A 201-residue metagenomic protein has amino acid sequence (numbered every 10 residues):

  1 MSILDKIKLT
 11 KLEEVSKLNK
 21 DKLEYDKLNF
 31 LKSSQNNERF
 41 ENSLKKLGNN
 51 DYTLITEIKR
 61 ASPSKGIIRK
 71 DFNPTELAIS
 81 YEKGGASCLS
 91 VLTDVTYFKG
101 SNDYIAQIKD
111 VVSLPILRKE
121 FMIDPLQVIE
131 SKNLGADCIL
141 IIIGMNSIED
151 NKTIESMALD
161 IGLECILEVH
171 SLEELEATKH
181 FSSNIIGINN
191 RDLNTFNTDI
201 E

Functional and structural regions predicted by a protein language model:
S2-R69: An N-cap/entry alpha-helix motif that binds or orients negatively charged groups
K45-G48, E82-K83, A106-D110, K132 (+1 more regions): Acidic (Asp/Glu)-rich catalytic clusters
I55-N73, L114-I123, E164-E168: Active-site mouth loops of central-metabolism enzymes
E57, S87-V95, R118, C138-I142 (+2 more regions): Short beta-strand segments at enzyme active-site cores
P63-D71, L77-K99, T178-E201: Glycine/Thr-rich beta-alpha phosphate-binding loop at enzyme active sites
R69-E82, M122-I129, H170-L172: Short, acidic/polar
G85-A86, V111-L114, N133-I139, L159-L163 (+1 more regions): Glycine-enriched alpha-helix->loop->beta-strand junction motifs that scaffold or abut catalytic
D94-V112, E120-I129, I141-A158, L172-H180 (+1 more regions): Active-site-adjacent beta->alpha loops and helix N-cap segments on the catalytic face of soluble alpha/beta enzymes
